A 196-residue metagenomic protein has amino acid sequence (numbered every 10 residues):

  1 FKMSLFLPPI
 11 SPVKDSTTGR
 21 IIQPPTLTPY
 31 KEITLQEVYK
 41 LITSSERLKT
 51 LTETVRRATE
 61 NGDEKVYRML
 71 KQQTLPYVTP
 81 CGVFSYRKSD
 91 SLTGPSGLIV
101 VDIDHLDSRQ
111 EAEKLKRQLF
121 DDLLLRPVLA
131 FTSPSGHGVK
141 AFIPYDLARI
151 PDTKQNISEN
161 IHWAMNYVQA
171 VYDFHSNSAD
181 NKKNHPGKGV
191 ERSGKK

Functional and structural regions predicted by a protein language model:
K2-H137, Y145-E159: Signature for HUH/AEP ssDNA processing cores
F120-L124, H162-W163, Q169-Y172: Catalytic phosphate/metal-binding cores of nucleic-acid and nucleotide-processing enzymes, i.e., regions that mediate
T132-V139, D180-P186: Short Gly/Ser/Thr- and Asp/Glu-enriched loop/turn motifs at secondary-structure junctions
M165-K196: Flexible helix-coil linker/hinge segments at domain or subdomain boundaries
